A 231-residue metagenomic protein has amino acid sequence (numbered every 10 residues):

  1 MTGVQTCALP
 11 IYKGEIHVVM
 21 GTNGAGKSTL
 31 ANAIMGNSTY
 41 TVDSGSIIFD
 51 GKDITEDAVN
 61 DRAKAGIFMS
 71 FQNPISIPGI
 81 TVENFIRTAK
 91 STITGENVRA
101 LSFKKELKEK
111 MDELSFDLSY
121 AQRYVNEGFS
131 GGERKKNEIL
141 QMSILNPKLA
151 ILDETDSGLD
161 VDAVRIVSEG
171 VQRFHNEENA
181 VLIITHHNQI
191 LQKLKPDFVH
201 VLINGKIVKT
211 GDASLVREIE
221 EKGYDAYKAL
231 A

Functional and structural regions predicted by a protein language model:
M1-L9: Short, small-residue-biased leader/transition segments that mark boundaries at the very start of proteins
M20-A25: The feature captures the beta-strand-to-loop junction immediately N-terminal to the Walker
S46-R62, N126: ABC ATPase NBD Q-loop/coupling interface
I75-K148: ABC-family P-loop ATPase nucleotide-binding domains
I151-T155, D162: Walker B catalytic motif
V164-E177: Helical segment within the ABC ATPase nucleotide-binding domain
E178-H186: Conserved H-loop
F198, L202, K206-A229: Conserved beta-strand-loop-alpha-helix hinge in the C-terminal portion of ABC ATPase nucleotide-binding domains
